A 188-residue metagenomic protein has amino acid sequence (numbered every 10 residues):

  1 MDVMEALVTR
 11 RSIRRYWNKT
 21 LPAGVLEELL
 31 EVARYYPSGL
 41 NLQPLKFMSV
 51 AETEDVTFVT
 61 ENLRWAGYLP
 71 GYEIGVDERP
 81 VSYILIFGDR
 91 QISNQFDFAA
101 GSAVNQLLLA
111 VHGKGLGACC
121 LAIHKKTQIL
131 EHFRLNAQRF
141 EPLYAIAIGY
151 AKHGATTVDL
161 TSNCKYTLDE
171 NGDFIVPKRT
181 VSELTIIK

Functional and structural regions predicted by a protein language model:
M1-K188: Acidic, surface-exposed loops and disordered segments
